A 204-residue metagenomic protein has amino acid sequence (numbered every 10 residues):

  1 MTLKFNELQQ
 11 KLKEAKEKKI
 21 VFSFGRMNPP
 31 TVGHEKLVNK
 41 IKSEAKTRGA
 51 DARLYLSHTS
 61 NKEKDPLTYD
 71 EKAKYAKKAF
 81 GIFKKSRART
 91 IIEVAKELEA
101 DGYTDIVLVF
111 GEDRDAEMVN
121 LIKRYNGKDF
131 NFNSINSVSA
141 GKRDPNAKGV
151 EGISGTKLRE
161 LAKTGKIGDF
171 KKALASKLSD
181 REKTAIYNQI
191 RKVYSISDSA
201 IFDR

Functional and structural regions predicted by a protein language model:
T2-R204: Nucleotidyltransferase catalytic core that binds NTPs
